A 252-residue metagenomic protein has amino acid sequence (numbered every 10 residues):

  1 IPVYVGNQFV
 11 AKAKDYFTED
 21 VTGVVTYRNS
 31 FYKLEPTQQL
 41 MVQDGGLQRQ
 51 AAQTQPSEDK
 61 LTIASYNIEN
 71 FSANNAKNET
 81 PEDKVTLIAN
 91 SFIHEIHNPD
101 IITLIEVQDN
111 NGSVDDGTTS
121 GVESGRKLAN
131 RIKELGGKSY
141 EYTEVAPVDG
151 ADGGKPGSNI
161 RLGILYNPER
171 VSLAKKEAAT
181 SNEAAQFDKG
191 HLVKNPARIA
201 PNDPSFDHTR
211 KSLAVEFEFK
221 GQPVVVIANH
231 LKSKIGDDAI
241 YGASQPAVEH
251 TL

Functional and structural regions predicted by a protein language model:
I1-V5: OB-fold (S1/OB) nucleic-acid-binding surfaces
G6-Y16: Glycine-centered loop/turn motifs
T18-T26: OB-fold and OB-like beta-barrel modules that bind single-stranded nucleic acids
N29, K33-L252: Divalent cation-coordinating acidic motifs and surrounding scaffolds that mediate Ca2+/Mg2+/Mn2+/Zn2+-dependent binding
